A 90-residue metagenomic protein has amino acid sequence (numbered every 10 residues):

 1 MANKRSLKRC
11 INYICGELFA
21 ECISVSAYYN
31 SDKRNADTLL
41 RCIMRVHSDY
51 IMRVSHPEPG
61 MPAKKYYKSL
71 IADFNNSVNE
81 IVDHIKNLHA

Functional and structural regions predicted by a protein language model:
K4-K33: N-terminal acidic leader/helix
T38-R41, R45, D49-A90: Low-complexity intrinsically disordered segments
